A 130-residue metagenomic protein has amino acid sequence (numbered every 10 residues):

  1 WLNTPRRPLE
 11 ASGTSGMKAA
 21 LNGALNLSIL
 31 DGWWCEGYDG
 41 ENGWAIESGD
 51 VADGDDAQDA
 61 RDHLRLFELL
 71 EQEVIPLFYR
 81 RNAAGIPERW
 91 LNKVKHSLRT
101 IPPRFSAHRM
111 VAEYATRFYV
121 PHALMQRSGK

Functional and structural regions predicted by a protein language model:
W1-R109, E113-H122, G129: Catalytic binding pocket for nucleotide-activated donors in carbohydrate/polymer assembly enzymes
